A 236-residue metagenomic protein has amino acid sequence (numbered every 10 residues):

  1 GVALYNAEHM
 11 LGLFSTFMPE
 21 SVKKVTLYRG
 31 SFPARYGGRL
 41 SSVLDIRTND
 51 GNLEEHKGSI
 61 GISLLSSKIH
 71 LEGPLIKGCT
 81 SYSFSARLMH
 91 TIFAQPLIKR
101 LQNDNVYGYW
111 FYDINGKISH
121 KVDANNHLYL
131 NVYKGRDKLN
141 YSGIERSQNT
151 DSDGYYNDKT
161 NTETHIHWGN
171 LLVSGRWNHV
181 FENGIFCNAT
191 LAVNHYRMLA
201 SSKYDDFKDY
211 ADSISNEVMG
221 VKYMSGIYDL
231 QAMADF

Functional and structural regions predicted by a protein language model:
V2-L4, N49, L65, M89-F93 (+3 more regions): Structural signature of outer-membrane beta-barrel domains
V2-Y28: Short acidic/polar hinge/loop motifs at secondary-structure boundaries that mediate gating or recognition
Y5, S31-A34, K68, T91: Short beta-strands and strand-coil junctions in structured, solvent-facing domains, enriched
L11, K24, R29, V43-D45 (+6 more regions): Membrane-embedded beta-strand positions in outer-membrane beta-barrel channels/transporters
V22-L27, S42-V43, R47-I62, K77 (+1 more regions): Transmembrane beta-strand segments of Gram-negative outer membrane beta-barrel proteins
L53-G61, L65-S66, F93-K117, D158-S174 (+1 more regions): Outer-membrane beta-barrel proteins
S63-L88, Q102-S142, H165-C187, L191-V193: Transmembrane beta-barrel wall of Gram-negative outer-membrane proteins
N105, H127-V180, H195-G226: Flexible loop and strand-edge segments within Gram-negative outer membrane beta-barrel domains
